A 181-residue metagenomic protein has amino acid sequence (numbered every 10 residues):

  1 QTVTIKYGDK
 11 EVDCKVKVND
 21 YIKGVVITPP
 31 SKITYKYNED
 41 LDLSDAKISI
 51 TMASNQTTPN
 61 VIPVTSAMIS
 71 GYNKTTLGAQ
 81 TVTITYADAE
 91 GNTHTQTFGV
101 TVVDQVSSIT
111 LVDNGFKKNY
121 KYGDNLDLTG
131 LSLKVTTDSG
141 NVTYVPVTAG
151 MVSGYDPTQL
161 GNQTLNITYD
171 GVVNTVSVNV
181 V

Functional and structural regions predicted by a protein language model:
Q1-E11, Q56-F98, F116-K118, N141-V176: Serine/threonine-rich, repeat-prone extracellular segments and beta-strand-based repeat modules of secreted/surface
C14-D20, F98-D104, V178-V181: Interdomain boundary/hinge segments at the C-termini of tandem beta-sandwich modules
V18-D20, V25-T34, L77, V82 (+5 more regions): Membrane-proximal envelope biogenesis segments
K23-T57, S107-N141: Solvent-exposed, low-complexity, repeat-rich "mucin-like" stalks and linkers
